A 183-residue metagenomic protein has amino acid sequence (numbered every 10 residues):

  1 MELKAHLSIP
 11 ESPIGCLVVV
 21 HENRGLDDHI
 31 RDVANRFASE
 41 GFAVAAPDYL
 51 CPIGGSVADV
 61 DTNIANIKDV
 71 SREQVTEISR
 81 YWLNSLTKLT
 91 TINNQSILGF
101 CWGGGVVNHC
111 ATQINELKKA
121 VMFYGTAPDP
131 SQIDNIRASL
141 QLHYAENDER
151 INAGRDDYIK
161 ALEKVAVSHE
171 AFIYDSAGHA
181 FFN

Functional and structural regions predicted by a protein language model:
M1-L89, A180-N183: Serine-hydrolase catalytic machinery in alpha/beta-hydrolase-like enzymes
F37, C110-A111: Aromatic pocket-lining residues of Rossmann-like dinucleotide-binding sites
L83, L89-F100: Alpha/beta-hydrolase fold nucleophile elbow
G99-G103, V107: Gly/Ala-rich beta-loop-alpha elbow adjacent to hydrolase catalytic centers
E116-T126: A conserved short beta-strand
I136, Q141-Y144: Short beta-strand/loop motif that positions the catalytic acidic residue of the alpha/beta-hydrolase fold
N147-N152: Acidic catalytic loop of the alpha/beta-hydrolase fold
E163-F182: Catalytic histidine neighborhood in serine/cysteine hydrolases with alpha/beta-hydrolase-type architecture
